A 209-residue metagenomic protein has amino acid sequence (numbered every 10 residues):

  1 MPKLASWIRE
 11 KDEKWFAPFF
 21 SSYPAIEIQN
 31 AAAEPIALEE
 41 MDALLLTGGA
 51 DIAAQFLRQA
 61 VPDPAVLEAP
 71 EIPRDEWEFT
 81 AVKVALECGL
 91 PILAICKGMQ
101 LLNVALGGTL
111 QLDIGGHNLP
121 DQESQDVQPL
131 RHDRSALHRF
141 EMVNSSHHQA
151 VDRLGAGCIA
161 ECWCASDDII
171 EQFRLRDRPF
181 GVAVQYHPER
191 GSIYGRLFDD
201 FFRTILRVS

Functional and structural regions predicted by a protein language model:
M1-K97, N103-Q111, G115-A136, M142 (+3 more regions): N-terminal beta1-alpha1 cap of cysteine-dependent amidohydrolase-like domains
V182-V184: Residue-level marker for buried hydrophobic side chains located in beta-strands that build the well-ordered beta-sheet
